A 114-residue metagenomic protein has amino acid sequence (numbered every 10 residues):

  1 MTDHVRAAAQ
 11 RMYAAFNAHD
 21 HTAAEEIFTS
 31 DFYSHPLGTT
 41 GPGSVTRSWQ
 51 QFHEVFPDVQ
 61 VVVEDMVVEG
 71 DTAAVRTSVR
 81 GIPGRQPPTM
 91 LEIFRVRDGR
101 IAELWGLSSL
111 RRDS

Functional and structural regions predicted by a protein language model:
M1-S114: C-terminal and inter-domain tail/linker signature
